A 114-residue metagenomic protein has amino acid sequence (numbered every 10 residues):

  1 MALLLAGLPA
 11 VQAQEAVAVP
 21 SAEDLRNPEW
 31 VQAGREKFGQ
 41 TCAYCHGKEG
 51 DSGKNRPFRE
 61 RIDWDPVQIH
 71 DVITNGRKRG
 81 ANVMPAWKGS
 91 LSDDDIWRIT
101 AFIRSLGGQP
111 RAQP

Functional and structural regions predicted by a protein language model:
M1-G7: Bacterial N-terminal signal peptides
G7, E36-G39, K78: Processing junctions and N-termini across compartments
V11-K37, G108, Q113-P114: Electrostatic cytochrome c docking/interface patches
D24-R35, G47-N75: Gly/Gly-Pro-rich "capping" loops immediately C-terminal to redox-active cysteine motifs in periplasmic/lumenal
W30, F38-T41, E49, D65 (+3 more regions): Short pre-active-site segment immediately N-terminal to redox-active cysteine/selenocysteine motifs in thiol-based
C42-C45, I99: Hydrophobic packing within well-folded, soluble alpha/beta domains
S52-E60, N75-P114: Axial heme c-ligation environment in periplasmic c-type cytochrome domains
